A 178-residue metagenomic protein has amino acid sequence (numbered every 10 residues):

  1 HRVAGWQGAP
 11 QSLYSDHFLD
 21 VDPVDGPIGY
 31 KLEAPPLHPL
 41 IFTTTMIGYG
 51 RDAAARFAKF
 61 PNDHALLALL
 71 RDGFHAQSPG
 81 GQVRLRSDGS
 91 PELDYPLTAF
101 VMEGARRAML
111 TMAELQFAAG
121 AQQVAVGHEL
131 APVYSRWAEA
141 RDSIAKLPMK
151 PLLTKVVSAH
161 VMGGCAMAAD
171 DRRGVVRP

Functional and structural regions predicted by a protein language model:
H1-H75, Q82, R86-S87, M102: Mid-to-C-terminal "cap/lid" subdomains and adjacent gly/pro-rich loops that border and regulate access to redox
R56, L97-F100, G104, K155: Conserved aromatic-histidine-acidic binding/catalytic patches
A68, M112, M167: A residue-level signal for conserved active-site and pocket-lining positions in enzyme catalytic cores
F74-S90, Y134-R141: Short, compositionally biased low-complexity segments
G89-A99: Glycine- and acidic
F100-R107, T111, H160-M162, V175: Generic recognition of stable, solvent-exposed alpha-helical segments in well-folded globular domains
E103-A125: Flavin-binding catalytic cores
A121-P178: A glycine-rich dinucleotide-binding beta-alpha-beta segment and adjacent secondary-structure elements that constitute
